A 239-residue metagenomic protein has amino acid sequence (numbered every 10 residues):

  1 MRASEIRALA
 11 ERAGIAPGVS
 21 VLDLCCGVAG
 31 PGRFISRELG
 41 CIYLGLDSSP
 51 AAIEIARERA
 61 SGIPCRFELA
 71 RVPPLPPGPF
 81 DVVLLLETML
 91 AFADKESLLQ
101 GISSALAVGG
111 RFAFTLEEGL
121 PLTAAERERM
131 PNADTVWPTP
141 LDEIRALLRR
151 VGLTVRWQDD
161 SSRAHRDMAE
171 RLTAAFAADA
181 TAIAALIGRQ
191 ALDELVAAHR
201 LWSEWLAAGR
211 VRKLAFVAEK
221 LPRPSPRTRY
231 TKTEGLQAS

Functional and structural regions predicted by a protein language model:
M1-P17: Conserved alpha-helix/loop element of class I SAM-dependent methyltransferases that forms part of the SAM/SAH-binding
L22-L24, V28-P73: Class I SAM-dependent methyltransferase SAM/SAH-binding core
P73-V83: A short acidic, Gly/Pro-enriched loop at the edge of an enzyme's catalytic core that lines a small-molecule cofactor
V82-D94: A short SAM/SAH-binding and catalytic strip from SAM-dependent methyltransferases
E96-R111: A short glycine-rich, Lys/Arg-flanked "PGG" loop and its adjoining helix->strand segment in the class I
F114-T135: Short, glycine-/aromatic-enriched active-site segment of Class I SAM-dependent methyltransferases
W137-G152: Short alpha-helix
D159-S239: Conserved Class I S-adenosyl-L-methionine
